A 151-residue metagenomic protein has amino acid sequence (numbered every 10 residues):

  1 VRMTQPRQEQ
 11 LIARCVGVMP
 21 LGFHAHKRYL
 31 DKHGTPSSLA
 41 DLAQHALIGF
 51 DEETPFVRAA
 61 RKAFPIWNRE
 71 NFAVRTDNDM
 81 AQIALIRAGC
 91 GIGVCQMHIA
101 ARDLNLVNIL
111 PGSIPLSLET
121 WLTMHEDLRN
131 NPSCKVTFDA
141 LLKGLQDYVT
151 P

Functional and structural regions predicted by a protein language model:
V1-M3: Pocket-flanking alpha-helical
P6-T120, Q146-P151: C-terminal regulatory
T120-N130: A bilobed periplasmic-binding-protein/Venus flytrap-type ligand-binding module shared by bacterial periplasmic
R129-K143, V149: Short amphipathic alpha-helical coupling segments at ligand-binding clamshell hinges and other catalytic/signaling
